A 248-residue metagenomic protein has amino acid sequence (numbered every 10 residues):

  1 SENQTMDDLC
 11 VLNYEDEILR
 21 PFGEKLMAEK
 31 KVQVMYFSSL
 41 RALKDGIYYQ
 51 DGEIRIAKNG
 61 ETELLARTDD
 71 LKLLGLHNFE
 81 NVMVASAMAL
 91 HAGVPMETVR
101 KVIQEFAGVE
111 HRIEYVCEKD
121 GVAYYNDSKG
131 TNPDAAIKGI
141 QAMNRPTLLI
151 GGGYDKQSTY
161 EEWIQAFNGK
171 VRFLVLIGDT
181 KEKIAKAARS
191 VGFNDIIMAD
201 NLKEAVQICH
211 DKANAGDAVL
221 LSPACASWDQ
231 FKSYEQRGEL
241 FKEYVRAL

Functional and structural regions predicted by a protein language model:
S1-A123: Acidic, Mg2+-coordinating active-site environments of NTP-dependent enzymes
M88-M96, K101-H111, Y115-L248: ATP-dependent carboxylate-amine ligase
